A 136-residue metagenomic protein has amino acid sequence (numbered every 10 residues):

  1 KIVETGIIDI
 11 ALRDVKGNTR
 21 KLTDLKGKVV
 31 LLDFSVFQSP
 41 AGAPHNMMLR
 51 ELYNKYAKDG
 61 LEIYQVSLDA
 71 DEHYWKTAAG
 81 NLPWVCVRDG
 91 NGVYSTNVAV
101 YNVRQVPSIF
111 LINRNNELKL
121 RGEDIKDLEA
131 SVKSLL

Functional and structural regions predicted by a protein language model:
K1-L22, A130: N-terminal "domain-start" segment that seeds a small globular fold
V15, V30, A41: C-terminal substrate/ligand-recognition segments
T23-L25, D124: Residue-level structural signal for beta-strand termini and adjacent loop
G27-V30, F34-Q38, Q105: Short pre-active-site segment immediately N-terminal to redox-active cysteine/selenocysteine motifs in thiol-based
L31-L32, I63, I109: Hydrophobic beta-strand anchors of alpha/beta hydrolase catalytic cores
F34-E51: Conserved redox-active cysteine motifs that mediate thiol-disulfide chemistry, especially di-cysteine Cys-X(1-2)-Cys
K55-Y94, V103-V106: Conserved segment of the thioredoxin-like fold in thiol-based oxidoreductases
G92-L135: Thiol/disulfide oxidoreductase modules built on the thioredoxin-like
